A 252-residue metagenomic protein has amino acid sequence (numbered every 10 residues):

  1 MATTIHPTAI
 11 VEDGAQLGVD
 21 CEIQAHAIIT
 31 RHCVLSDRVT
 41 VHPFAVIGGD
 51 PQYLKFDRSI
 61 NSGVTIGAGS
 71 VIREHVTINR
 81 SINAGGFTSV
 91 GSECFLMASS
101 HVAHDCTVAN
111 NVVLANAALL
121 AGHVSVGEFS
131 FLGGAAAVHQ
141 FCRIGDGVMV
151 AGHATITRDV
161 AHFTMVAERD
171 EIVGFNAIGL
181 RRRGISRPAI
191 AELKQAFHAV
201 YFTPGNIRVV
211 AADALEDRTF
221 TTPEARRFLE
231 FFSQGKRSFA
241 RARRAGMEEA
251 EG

Functional and structural regions predicted by a protein language model:
M1-T3, P7-T8, D13, R38 (+6 more regions): Terminal amphipathic alpha-helical/low-complexity segments used for targeting or macromolecular assembly
T3-A167, E171: Structural signal for interior beta-strand "rungs" in well-ordered beta-sheet cores of soluble enzyme domains
